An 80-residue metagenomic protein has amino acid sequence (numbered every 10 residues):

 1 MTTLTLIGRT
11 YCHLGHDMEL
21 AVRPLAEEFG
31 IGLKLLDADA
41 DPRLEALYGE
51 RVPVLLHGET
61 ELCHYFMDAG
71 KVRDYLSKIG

Functional and structural regions predicted by a protein language model:
M1-P24: Local sequence-structure signature of Cys/Sec-based thiol-disulfide redox active-site neighborhoods
A26-E28: Short helix-loop-beta junction
I31-P42: Thiol-based oxidoreductase modules, predominantly thioredoxin-like and allied folds used for disulfide exchange
D41-P53: Short Fe-S-cluster ligation motifs
V52-E61: A short, hydrophobic beta-strand/beta-hairpin element that forms part of a small beta-sheet core
F66-D68: N-terminal, polar/charged subdomain of small-to-medium soluble alpha/beta proteins
S77-G80: Generic C-terminal helix-cap and adjacent flexible tail
